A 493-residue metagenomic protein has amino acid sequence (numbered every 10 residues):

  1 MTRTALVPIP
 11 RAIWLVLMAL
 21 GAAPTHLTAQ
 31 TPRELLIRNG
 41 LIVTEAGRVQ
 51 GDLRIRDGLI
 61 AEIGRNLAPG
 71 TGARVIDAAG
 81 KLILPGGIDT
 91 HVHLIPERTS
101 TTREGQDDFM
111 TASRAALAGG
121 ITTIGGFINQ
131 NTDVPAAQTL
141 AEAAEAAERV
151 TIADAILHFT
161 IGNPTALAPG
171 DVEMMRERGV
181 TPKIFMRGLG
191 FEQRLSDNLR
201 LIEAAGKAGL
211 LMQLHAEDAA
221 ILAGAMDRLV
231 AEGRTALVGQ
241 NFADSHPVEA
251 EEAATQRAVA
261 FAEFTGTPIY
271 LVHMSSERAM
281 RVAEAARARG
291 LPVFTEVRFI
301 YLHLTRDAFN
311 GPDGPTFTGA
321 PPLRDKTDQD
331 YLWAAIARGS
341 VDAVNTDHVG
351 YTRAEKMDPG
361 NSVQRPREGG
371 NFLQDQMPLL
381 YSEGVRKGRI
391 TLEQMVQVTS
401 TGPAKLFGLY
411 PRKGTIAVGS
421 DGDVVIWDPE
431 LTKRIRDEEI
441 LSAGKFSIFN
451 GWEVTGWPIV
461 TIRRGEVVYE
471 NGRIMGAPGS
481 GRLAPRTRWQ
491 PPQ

Functional and structural regions predicted by a protein language model:
P10-T25: Bacterial N-terminal signal peptides
L27-A29: Boundary at the C-terminal end of the N-terminal hydrophobic targeting segment
T31-L35, I42-G86, S100: Histidine-rich, glycine-flanked metal-binding segment
G40, D358-S362, V418-A484: C-terminal cap of metal-dependent C-N hydrolases
A78-V150: Metal-associated gating/positioning segment near the N- to mid-region
E145-I161: A glycine-rich helix N-cap at a beta->alpha junction
L167-M186, G190-V344, N361: Histidine/acidic residue-rich metal-binding segments in metalloenzymes
T235-P268, T316, R338, D342-A343 (+1 more regions): His/Asp/Glu-enriched, well-ordered alpha-helical/loop segment that forms or immediately abuts the divalent-metal
